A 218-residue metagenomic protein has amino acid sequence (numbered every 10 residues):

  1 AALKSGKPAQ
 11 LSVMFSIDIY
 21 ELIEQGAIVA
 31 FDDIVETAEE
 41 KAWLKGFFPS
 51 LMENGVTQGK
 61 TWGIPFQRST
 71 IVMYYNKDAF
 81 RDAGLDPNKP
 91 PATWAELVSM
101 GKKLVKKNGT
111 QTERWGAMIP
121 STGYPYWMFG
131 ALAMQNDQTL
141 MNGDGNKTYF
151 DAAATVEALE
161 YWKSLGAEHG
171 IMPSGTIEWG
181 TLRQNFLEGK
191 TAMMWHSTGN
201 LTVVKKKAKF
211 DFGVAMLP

Functional and structural regions predicted by a protein language model:
A1-S50, D82-G84, K89-A92, N185 (+4 more regions): Extracytoplasmic "Venus flytrap"/periplasmic binding protein-like
L3-K4, E24-A27, E36, D78 (+5 more regions): Sec-exported extracytoplasmic/periplasmic mature domains
G6-Q10, K60-T61, K107-W115, H169 (+2 more regions): Loop/turn elements at helix/coil->beta-strand transitions in domains of secreted/extracellular proteins
V13, K89-P91, I171-T181: Short beta-strand-to-loop elements that line the ligand-binding cleft of bilobed periplasmic-binding protein-like
F15-D18, A27, F31, N76 (+5 more regions): Stable alpha-helical elements in mature extracytoplasmic
S16-V72, V98, E113, P125-M128 (+2 more regions): Hinge/lid segment of periplasmic solute-binding proteins
T57-F66, I71, R81, A95-T148 (+2 more regions): Extracytoplasmic/periplasmic solute-binding protein
V98-K103, D144-T176, K205-K206: Glycine-centered hinge/linker elements that transmit conformational signals in sensory and ligand-binding systems
